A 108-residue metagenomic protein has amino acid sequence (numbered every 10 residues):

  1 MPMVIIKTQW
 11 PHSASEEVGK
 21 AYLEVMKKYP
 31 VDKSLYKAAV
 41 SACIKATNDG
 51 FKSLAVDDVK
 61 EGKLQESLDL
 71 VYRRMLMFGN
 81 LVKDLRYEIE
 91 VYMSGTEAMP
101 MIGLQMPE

Functional and structural regions predicted by a protein language model:
M1-L70, E90-E108: Short S/T/G/P-rich N-terminal loop/turn motif that feeds into the first structured element of a domain
M75-M77, P107: N-terminus-centered regions that define maturation/targeting leaders and the start of the first functional domain
M77-M93: Conserved short beta-strand edge segments in small beta-sheet-based binding/regulatory domains
